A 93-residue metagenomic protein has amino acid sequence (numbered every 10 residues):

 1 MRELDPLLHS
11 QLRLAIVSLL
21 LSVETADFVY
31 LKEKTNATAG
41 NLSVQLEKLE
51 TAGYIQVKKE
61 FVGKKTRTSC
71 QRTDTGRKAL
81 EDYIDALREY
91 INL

Functional and structural regions predicted by a protein language model:
M1, S18, K78-L93: Amphipathic alpha-helical dimerization/coiled-coil segments that flank or bridge DNA-binding/regulatory modules
E3-T38, E60-G63, R67-S69: N-terminal helix-turn-helix DNA-binding core of bacterial DNA-binding proteins
L46-E50: Basic amphipathic alpha-helical segments that dock to polyanions
G53: Glycine-centered, phosphate/nucleic-acid-interacting loop/turn motifs that mediate DNA/RNA or nucleotide
V57: Short beta-strand "wing" residues that participate in macromolecule-binding interfaces
R72-G76: Accessory beta->alpha helical hairpin/"wing" motif in late/C-terminal subdomains of nucleic-acid enzymes
